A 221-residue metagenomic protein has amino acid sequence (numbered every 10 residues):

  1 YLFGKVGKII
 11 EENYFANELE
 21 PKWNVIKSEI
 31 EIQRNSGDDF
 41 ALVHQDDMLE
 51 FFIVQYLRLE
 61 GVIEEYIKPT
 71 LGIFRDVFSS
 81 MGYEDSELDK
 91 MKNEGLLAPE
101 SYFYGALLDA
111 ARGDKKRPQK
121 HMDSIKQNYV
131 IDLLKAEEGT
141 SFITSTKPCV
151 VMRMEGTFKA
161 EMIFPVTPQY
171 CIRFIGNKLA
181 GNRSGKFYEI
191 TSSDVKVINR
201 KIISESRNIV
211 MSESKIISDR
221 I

Functional and structural regions predicted by a protein language model:
Y1-I221: Alpha-helical structural context detector biased toward long hydrophobic helices
